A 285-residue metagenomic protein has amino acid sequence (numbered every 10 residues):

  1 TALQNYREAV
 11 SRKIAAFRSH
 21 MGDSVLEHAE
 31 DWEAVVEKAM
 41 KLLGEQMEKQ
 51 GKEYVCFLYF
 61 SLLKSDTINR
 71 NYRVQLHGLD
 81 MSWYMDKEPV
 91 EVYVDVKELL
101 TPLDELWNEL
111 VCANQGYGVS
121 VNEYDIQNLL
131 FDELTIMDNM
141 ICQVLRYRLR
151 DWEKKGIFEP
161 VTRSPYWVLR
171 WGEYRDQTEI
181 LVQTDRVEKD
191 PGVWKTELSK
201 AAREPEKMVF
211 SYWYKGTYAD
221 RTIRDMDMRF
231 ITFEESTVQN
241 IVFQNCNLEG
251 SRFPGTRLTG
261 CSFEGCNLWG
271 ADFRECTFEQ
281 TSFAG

Functional and structural regions predicted by a protein language model:
L3-Q4, E8, R12-H20, N108 (+2 more regions): Compositionally biased, non-globular sequence tracts
A9-Y54: Short N-terminal edge-element motif at the start of the domain
D23, E27-E30, N128-M140: Generic amphipathic alpha-helical segments used as scaffolds and interaction surfaces in large, multi-domain proteins
M40-L79, Y166-W167, W171-T184, T222: Amphipathic, interaction-prone secondary-structure segments
Y59-S61, Q75-L100, V161: Amphipathic alpha-helical protein-interaction segments
M85-D125: Compact, glycine/acidic-enriched structural inserts
D132-M226, I231: Acidic, proline/glycine-rich low-complexity IDRs
E188-G285: Tandem repeat scaffolds
